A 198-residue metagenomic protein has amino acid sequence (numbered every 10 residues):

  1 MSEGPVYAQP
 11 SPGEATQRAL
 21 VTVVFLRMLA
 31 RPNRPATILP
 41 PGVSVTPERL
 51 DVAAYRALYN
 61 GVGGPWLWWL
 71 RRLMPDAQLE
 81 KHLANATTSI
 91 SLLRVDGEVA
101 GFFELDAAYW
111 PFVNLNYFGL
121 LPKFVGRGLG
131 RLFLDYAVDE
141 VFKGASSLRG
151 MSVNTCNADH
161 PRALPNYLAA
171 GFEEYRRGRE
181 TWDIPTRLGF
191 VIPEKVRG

Functional and structural regions predicted by a protein language model:
M1-V43: Acyl-donor-binding surface of acyltransferase catalytic domains
V21-L26, E173-G189: Conserved catalytic-core motifs of GNAT/GCN5-like acyltransferases
L39-L70, P193, G198: Short amphipathic alpha-helix that is part of the acyltransferase structural core
L70-A77, L83-P122: A conserved beta-strand-loop-helix scaffold within acyl/acetyltransferase catalytic domains
S89, R149, E173: Short acidic/polar active-site loop segments enriched in Thr and Asp
L120, G126-K143, P165-A169: Conserved acetyl-CoA-binding loop-helix of GNAT-fold acetyltransferases
V125, S152-A163, E180-G189: Conserved beta-strand-loop-alpha-helix junction that forms the acyl-donor binding cleft
F142-T155: Conserved GNAT acetyl-CoA-binding A-motif
